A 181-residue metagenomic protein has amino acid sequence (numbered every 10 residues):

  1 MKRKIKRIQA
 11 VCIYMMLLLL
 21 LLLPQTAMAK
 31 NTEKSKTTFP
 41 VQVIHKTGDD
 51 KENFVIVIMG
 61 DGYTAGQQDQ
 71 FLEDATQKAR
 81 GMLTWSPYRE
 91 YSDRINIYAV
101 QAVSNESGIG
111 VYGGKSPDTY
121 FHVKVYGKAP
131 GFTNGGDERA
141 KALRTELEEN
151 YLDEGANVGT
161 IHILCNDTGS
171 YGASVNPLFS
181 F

Functional and structural regions predicted by a protein language model:
M1-K4, L22, A129: Compositionally biased, low-complexity segments enriched in small residues
K2-M15: Bacterial N-terminal signal peptides that target proteins for export
C12-P24: Bacterial N-terminal signal peptides
Q25-A29: Sec/Tat signal peptide C-region and signal peptidase I cleavage site
K30-D153: Propeptide-to-catalytic entry region of secreted or membrane-anchored zinc metalloproteases
G108-V111, A142-G159, L164-F181: Catalytic zinc-binding patch centered on the HExxH motif and its immediate surroundings that defines zinc-dependent
